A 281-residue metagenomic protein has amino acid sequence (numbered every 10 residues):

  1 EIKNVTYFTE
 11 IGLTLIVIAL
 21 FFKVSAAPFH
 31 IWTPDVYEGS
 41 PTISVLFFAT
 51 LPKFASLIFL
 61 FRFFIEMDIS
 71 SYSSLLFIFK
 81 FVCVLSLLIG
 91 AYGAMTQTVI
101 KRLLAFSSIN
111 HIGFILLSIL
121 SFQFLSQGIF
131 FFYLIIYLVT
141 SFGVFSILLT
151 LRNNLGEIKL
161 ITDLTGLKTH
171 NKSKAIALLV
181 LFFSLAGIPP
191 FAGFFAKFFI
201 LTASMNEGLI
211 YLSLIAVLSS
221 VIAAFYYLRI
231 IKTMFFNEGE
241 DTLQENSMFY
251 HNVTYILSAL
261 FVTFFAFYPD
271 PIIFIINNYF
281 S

Functional and structural regions predicted by a protein language model:
E1-S281: Alpha-helical transmembrane segments of multi-pass membrane proteins predominantly involved in bioenergetics
